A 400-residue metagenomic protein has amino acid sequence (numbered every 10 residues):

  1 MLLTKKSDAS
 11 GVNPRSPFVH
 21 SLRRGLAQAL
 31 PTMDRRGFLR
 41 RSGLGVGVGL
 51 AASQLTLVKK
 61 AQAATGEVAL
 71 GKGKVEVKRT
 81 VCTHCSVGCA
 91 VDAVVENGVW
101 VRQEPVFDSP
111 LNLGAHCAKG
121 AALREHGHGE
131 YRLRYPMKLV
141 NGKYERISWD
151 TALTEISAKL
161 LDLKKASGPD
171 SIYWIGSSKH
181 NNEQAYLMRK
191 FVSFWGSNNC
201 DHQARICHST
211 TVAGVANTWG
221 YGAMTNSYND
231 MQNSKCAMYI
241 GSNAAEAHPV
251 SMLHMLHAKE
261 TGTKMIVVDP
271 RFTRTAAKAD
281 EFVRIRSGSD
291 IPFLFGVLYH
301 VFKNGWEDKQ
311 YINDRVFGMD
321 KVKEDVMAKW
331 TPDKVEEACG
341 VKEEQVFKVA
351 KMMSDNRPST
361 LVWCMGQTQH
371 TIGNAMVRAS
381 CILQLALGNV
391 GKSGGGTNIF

Functional and structural regions predicted by a protein language model:
L2-N304, R315, V322, K342: N-terminal export/assembly segments and adjacent metallocofactor-ligating motifs of anaerobic energy-metabolism
S167-S171, E307-I312, T360, G391-N398: Flexible, glycine/charged-enriched surface loops at secondary-structure junctions
Y173-H180, E337-V341, C364-T371: Conserved short loop/turn motifs at secondary-structure junctions
S178, D314-V316, G396-F400: A glycine-rich phosphate-binding loop feature that marks nucleotide/adenosyl-phosphate handling sites
R189, D333, K351, C381-Q384: Active-site phosphate/pyrophosphate- and oxyanion-stabilizing loops and adjacent acidic/basic residues in soluble
A237, K278-A279, W330-K334, V362-Q367: Flexible glycine/proline-enriched surface loops and loop-helix/loop-strand junctions
G288, P292-T360: P-loop NTPase catalytic nucleotide-binding module
M353-F400: A glycine-rich, hydrophobic/aromatic-adjacent loop/helix-cap motif
